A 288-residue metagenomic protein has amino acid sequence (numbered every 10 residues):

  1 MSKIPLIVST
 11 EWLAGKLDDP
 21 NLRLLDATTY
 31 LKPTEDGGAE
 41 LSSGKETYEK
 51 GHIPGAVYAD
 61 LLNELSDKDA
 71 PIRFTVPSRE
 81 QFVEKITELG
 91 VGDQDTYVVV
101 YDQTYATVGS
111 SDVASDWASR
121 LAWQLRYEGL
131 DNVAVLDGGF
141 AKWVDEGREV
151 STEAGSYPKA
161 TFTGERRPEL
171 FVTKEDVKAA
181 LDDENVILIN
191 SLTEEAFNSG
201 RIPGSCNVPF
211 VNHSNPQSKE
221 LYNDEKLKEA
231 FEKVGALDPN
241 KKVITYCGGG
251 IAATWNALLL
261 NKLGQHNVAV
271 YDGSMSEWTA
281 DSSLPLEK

Functional and structural regions predicted by a protein language model:
M1-K288: Cytosolic catalytic domains that perform sulfur/thiol-centered chemistry
